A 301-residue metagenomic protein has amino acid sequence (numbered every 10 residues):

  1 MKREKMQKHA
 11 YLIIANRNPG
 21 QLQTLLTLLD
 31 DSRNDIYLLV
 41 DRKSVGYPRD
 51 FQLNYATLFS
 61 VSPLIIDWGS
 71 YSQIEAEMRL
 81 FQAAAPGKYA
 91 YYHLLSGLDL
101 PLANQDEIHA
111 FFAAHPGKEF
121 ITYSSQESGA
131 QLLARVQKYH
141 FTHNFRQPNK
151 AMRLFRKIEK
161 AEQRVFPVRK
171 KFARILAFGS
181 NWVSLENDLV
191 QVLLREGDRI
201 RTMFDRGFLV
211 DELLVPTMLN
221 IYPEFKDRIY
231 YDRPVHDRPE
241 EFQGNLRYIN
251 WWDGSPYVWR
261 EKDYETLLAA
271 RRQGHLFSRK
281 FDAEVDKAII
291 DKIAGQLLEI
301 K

Functional and structural regions predicted by a protein language model:
K2-K301: ER/Golgi luminal nucleotide-sugar-dependent glycosyltransferases, focusing on the catalytic module
